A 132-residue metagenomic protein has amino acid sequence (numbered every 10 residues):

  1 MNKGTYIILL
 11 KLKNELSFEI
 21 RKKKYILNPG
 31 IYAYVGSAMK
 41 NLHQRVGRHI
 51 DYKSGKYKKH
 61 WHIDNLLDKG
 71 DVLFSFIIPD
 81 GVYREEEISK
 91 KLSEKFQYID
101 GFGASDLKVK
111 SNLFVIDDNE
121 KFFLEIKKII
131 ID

Functional and structural regions predicted by a protein language model:
M1-G47, D71-Y83, D118-D132: GIY-YIG nuclease catalytic motif and its immediate N-terminal context
G4, V109-K110: A generic structural signal for well-ordered coil/turn residues at beta-strand boundaries that shape enzyme active-site
S37-K40, H62-L66: Short amphipathic alpha-helical segments, especially helix-boundary/capping motifs
I50: Thiamine diphosphate
K53-K56: Short edge-strand/loop segments of extracellular domains
I63-V109: Mid-chain, well-packed structural core segment of small domains
N112-F114: Charge-rich, low-complexity N-terminal segments
